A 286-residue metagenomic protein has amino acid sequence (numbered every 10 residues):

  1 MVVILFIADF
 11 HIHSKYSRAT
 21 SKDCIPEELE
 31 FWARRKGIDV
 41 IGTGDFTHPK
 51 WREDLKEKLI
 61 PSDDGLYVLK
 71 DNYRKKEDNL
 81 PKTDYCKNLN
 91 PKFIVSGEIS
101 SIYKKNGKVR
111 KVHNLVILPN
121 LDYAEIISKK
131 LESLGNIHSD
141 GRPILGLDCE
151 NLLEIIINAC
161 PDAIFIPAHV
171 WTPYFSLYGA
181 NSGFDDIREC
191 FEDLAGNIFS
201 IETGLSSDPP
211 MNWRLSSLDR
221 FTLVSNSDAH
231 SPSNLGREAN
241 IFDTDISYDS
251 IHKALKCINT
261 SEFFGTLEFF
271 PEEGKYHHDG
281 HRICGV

Functional and structural regions predicted by a protein language model:
I7-Y16, F46, S225-H230: Histidine-centered catalytic micro-motifs
T20, R52-K56, F175-S182, W213 (+1 more regions): Histidine/acidic-residue-rich catalytic or RNA/ligand-binding cores of hydrolases and nuclease-related proteins
S21-A33, R188-C190: Short, acidic/polar
W32-W51, I164-I166: Divalent metal-dependent hydrolysis catalytic cores, especially in the metallo-beta-lactamase
R52-F199: Extended substrate/RNA-proximal surfaces in nucleic-acid metabolism proteins
I201-P209, S216: Acidic/histidine-rich catalytic cores of soluble enzymes
F221-R237: Short acidic/histidine-rich active-site segments
F263-V286: Cys/His-rich short segments
